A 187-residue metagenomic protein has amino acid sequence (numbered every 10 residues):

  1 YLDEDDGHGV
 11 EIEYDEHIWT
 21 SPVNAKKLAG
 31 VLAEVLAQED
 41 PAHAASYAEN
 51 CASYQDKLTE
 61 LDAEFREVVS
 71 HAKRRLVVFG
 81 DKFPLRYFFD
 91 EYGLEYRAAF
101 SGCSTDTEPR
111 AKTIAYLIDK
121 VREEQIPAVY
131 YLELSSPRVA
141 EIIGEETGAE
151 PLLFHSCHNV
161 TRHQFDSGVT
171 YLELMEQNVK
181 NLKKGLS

Functional and structural regions predicted by a protein language model:
Y1-S187: Extracytoplasmic metal-acquisition and chelation regions
